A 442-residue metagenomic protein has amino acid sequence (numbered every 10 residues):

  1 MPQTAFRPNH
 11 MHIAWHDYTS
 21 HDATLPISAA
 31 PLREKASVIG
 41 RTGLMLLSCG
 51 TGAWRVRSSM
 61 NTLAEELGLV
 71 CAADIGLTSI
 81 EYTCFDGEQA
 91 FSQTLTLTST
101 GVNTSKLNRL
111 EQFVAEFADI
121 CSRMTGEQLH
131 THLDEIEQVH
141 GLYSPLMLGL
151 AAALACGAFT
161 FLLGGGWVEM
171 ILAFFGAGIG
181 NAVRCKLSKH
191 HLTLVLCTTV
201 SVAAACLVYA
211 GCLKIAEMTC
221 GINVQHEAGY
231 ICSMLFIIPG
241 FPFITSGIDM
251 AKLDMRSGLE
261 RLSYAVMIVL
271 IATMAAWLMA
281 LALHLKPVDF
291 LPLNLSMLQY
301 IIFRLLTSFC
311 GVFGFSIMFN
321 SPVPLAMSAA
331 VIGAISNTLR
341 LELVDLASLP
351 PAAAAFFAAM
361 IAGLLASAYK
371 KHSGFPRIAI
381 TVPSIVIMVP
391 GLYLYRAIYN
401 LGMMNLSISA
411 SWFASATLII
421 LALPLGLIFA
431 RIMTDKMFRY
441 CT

Functional and structural regions predicted by a protein language model:
M1-T131, E135-E137: Soluble N-terminal domains of membrane-associated systems
E127-H140, L154-G165, R184-L192, L283-M297 (+3 more regions): Short juxtamembrane and helix-loop transition motifs at transmembrane-helix boundaries in membrane proteins
G141-T245, I317-F319, V323, S328: Core alpha-helical transmembrane segments of integral membrane proteins
A158-L163, I179-S188, A204, V208-A216 (+7 more regions): Alpha-helical membrane-inserting segments
T160-G176, Q225-P239, L291-T307, A347-M360 (+1 more regions): Structural signature of hydrophobic alpha-helical transmembrane segments
A216-Q225, L283-M297, N400-S411: Membrane-interface helix termini and inter-helical loops of multi-pass transporters
G229-M234, T245-D249, L253-V269, V331-T442: C-terminal transmembrane helix-loop-helix hairpin of multi-pass membrane proteins
T245-F315: Membrane-embedded hairpin module used as a gating/binding unit in multi-pass transport and secretion proteins
